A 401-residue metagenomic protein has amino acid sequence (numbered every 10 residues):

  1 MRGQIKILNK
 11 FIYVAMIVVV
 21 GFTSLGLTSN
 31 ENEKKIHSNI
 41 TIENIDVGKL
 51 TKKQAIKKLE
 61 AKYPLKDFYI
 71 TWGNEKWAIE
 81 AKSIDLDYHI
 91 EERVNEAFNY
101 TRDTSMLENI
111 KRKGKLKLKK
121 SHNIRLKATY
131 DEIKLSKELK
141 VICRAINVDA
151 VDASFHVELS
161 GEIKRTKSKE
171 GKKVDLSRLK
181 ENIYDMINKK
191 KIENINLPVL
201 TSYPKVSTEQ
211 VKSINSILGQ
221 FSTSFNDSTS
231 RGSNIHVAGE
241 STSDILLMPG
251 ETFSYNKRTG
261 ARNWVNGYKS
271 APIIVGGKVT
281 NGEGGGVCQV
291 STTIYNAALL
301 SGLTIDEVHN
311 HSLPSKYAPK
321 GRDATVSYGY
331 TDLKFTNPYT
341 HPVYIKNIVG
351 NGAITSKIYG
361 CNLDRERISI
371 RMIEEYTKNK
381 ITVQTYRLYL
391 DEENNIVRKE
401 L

Functional and structural regions predicted by a protein language model:
R2-G3, V141, D149, V157-E158 (+2 more regions): Well-ordered beta-sheet/strand-loop patches within structured domains
R2-M16: N-terminal Sec-pathway targeting helices
Q4, L8, T104-L107, A145 (+1 more regions): Generic N-terminal leader/processing signal
K10, A128, R165, A298 (+1 more regions): Functionally constrained cores in energy, signaling, and assembly domains
I12, D87, A97-N99, E375 (+1 more regions): Intrinsically disordered, low-complexity N-terminal regions enriched in serine/proline/glycine with scattered basic
I12-G26: Hydrophobic membrane-insertion alpha-helices, especially the h-region of bacterial N-terminal signal peptides
F22-I36: Membrane-interface motif at the C-terminal end of an N-terminal transmembrane signal
E33-P272, G277: Short glycine/threonine-rich beta-strand-turn micro-motifs
